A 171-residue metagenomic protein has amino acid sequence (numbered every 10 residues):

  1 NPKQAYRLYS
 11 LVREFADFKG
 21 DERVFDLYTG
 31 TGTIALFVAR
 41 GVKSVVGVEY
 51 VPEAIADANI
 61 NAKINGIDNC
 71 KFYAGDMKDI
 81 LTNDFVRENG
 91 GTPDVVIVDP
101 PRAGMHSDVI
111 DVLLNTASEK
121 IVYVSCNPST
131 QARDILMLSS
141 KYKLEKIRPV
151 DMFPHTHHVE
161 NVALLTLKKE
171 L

Functional and structural regions predicted by a protein language model:
P2-L171: Rossmann-like S-adenosyl-L-methionine
